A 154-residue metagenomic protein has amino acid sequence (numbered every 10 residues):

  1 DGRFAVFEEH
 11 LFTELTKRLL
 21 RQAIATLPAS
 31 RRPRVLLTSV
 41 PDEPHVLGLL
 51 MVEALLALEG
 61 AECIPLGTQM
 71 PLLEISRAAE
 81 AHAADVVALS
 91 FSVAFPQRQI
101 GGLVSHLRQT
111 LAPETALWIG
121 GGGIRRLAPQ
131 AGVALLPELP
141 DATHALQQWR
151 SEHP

Functional and structural regions predicted by a protein language model:
D1-T13: Hydrophobic alpha-helical interaction segments
L11-P154: C-terminal regulatory/effector modules of DNA-binding transcriptional regulators
